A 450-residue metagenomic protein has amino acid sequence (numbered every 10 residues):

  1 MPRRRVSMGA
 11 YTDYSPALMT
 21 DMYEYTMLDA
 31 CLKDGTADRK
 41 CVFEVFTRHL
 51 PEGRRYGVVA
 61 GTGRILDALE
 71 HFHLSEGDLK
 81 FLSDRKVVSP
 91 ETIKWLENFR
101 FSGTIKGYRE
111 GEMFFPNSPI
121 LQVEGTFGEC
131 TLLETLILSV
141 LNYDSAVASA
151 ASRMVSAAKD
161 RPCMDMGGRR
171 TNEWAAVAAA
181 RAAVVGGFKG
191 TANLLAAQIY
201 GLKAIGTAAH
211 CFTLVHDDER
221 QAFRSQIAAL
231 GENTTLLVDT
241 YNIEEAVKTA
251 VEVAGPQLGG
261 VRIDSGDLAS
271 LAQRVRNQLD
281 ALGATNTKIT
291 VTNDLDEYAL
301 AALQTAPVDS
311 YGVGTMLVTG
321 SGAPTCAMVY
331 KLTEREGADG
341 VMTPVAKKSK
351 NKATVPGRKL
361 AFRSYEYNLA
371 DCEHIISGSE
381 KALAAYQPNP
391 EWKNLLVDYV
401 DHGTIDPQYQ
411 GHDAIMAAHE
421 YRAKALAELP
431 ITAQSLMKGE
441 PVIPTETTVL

Functional and structural regions predicted by a protein language model:
P2-R39, E52-R54, L282, T287 (+1 more regions): Gly/Ser/Thr/Ala-enriched C-terminal appendages of enzymes
P2-R39, H49-P51, V87, I93-S102 (+5 more regions): Buried, small/hydrophobic-residue-enriched core segments of structured protein domains
C41-E97: N-terminal, Lys/Arg-enriched amphipathic/low-complexity engagement segments that precede the first folded domain
V42-E44, S102, C163, V329 (+1 more regions): A residue-level signal for beta-strand positions that form part of recognition/binding surfaces within mature
L66-F72, G107-E110, F114: An N-terminal, globular interaction/scaffold subdomain
K80-F81, S149-R153, G167, Q434-P441: Short coil/turn segments at secondary-structure boundaries
I105-G111, W392-L395: Short acidic, Pro/Gly- and aromatic-enriched capping/linker segments at domain boundaries
